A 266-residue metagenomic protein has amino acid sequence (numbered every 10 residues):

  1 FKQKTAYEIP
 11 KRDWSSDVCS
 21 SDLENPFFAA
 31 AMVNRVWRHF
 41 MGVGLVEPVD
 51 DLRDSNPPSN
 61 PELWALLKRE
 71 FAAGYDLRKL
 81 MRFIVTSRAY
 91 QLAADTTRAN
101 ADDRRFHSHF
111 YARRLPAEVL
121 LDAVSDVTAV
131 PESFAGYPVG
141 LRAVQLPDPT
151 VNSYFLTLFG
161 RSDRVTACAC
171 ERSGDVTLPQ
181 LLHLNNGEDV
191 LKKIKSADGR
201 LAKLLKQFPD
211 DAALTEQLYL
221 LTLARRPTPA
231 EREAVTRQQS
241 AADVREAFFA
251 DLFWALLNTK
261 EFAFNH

Functional and structural regions predicted by a protein language model:
F1-V18: Single conserved hydrophobic/aromatic residue that forms the stacking wall/gate of nucleotide- or nucleobase-binding
S15-A135, C170-E171, L191-F249, L256 (+1 more regions): Primarily short, surface-exposed interaction patches in extracytoplasmic proteins
H39-G44, V151-G160: Active-site-adjacent bridging/hinge elements
D103, Y111, L120, V139-R142 (+2 more regions): Residues that flank catalytic or metal-binding motifs in active/ligand-binding sites
T128, A135-Y137, V144-Q145, Y154-G160 (+1 more regions): Long, His/Glu/Asp-enriched segments that create or flank divalent metal/ion-associated functional microenvironments
